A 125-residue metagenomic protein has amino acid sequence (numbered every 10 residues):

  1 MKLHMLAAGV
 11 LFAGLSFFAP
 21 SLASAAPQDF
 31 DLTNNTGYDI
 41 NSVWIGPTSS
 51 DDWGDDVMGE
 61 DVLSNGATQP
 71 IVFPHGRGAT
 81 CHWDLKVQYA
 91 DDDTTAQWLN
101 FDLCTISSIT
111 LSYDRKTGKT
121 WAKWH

Functional and structural regions predicted by a protein language model:
M1-V10: Bacterial N-terminal signal peptides that target proteins for export
H4-M5, S16, V57: Hydrophobic alpha-helical context, especially transmembrane and signal-peptide helices
V10-L11, G76: Short linear sequence motifs
L11-F12, Q28: Generic hydrophobic/packing signal
G14-L22: C-terminal segment of classical bacterial N-terminal signal peptides
L22-G78, D84-H125: Intrinsically disordered, low-complexity segments enriched in small/polar residues
